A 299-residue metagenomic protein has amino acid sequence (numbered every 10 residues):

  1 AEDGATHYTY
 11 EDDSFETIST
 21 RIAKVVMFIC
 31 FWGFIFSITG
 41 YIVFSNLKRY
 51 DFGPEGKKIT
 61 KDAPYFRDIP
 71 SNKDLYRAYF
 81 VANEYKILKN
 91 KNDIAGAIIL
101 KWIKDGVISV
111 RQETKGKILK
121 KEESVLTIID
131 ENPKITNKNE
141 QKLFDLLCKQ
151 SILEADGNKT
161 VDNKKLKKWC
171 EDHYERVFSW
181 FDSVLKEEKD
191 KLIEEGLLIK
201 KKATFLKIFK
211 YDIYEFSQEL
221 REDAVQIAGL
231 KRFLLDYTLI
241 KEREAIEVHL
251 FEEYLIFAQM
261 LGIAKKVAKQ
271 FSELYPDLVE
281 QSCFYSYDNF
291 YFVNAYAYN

Functional and structural regions predicted by a protein language model:
A1-N299: Acidic, Ser/Thr/Pro-rich intrinsically disordered cytosolic tails and loops of eukaryotic transmembrane proteins
